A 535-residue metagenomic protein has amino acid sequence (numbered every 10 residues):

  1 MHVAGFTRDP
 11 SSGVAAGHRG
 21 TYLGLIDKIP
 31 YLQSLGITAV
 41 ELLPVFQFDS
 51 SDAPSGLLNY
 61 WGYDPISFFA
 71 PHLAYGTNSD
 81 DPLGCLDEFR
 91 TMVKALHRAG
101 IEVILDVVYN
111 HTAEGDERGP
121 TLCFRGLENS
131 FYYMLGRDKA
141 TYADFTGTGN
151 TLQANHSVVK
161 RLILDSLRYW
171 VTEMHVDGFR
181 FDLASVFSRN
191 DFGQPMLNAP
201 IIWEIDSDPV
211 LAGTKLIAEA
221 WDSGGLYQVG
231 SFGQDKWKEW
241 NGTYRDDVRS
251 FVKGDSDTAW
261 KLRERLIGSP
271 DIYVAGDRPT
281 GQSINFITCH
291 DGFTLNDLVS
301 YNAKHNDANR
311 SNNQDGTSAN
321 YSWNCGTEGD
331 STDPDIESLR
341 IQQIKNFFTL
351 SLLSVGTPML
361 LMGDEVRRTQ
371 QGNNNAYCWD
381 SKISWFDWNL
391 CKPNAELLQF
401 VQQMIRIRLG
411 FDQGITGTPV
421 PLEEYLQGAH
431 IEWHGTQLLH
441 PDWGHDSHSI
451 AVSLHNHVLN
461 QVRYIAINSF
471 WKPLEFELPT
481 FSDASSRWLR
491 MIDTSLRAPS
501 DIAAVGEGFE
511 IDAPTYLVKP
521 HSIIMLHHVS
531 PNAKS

Functional and structural regions predicted by a protein language model:
H2-V3, L43-V45, L216-W221: Active-site-proximal beta-strand/loop segments in catalytic clefts of secreted hydrolases
A4, L32, S331, I336-I341 (+3 more regions): Carbohydrate-interacting/catalytic domains
A4-L23, P30-V176, R180-S207, L226 (+1 more regions): Substrate-binding/active-site clefts of carbohydrate-active enzymes
P10-I26, Y301-N306, P499-D512: Short, polar loop/linker segments at the starts of domains and inter-domain junctions
I26-S34, V93, L167-V171, I202 (+6 more regions): Non-transmembrane alpha-helical segments in soluble domains of secreted/periplasmic/extracellular proteins
T38-E41, G100-E102, D177-G178, G213-I217 (+5 more regions): Beta-sheet entry/capping signal
T172-H175, Y244, V452: Pore-domain-biased detector for 6-TM cation channels and related repeats
S188-D191, L197-M362, V366-R367, N375-W379 (+4 more regions): Conserved alpha/beta catalytic core and glycan-binding cleft of carbohydrate-active enzymes
